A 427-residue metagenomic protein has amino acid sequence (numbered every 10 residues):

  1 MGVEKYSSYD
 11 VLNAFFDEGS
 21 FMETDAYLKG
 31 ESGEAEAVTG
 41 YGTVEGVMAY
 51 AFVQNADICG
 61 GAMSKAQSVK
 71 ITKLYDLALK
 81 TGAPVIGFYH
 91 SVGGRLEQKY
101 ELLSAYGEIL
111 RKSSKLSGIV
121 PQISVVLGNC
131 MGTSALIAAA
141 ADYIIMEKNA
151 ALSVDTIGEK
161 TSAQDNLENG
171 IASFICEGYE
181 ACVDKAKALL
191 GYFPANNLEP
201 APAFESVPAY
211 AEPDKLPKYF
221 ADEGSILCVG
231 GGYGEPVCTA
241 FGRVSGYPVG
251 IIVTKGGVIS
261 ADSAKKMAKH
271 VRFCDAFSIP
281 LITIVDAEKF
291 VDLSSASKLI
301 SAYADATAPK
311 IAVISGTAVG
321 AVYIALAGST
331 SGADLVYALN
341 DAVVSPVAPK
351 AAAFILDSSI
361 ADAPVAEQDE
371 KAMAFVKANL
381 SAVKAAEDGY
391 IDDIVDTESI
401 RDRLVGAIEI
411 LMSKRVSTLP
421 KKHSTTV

Functional and structural regions predicted by a protein language model:
M1-V427: Ligand-binding clefts of soluble mixed alpha/beta catalytic domains
